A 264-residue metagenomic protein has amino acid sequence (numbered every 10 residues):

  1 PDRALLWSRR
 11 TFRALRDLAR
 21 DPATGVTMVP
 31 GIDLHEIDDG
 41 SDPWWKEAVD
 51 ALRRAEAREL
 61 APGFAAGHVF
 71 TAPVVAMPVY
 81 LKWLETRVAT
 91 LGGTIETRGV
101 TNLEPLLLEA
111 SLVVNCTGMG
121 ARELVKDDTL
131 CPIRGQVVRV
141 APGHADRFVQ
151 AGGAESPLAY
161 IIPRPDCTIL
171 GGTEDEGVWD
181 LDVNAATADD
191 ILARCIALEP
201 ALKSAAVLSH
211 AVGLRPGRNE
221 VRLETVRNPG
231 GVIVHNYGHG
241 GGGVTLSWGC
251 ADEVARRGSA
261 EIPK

Functional and structural regions predicted by a protein language model:
P1-A4: Conserved N-terminal glycine-rich FAD pyrophosphate-binding loop of Rossmann-like flavoproteins
R10-T90, R218: Flavin (FAD/FMN) cofactor-binding and adjacent substrate-gating region of FAD-dependent oxidoreductase domains
A19, L91-G93, E199, A255-P263: Short, hydrophobic alpha-helical segments
V26-P30, I95-E96, P200-V212: A short coil-to-beta-strand element that immediately follows conserved catalytic motifs
D39, M119-G120, H239-G240: Short glycine-rich anion-binding loops that position phosphate/pyrophosphate groups of nucleotides and phosphorylated
R58, W83, A205-K264: C-terminal catalytic lobe of FAD-dependent flavoproteins
G93-L108: A conserved short coil-to-beta-strand element within the FAD-binding core of flavoproteins
L107-A206: Flavin-dependent oxidoreductases
